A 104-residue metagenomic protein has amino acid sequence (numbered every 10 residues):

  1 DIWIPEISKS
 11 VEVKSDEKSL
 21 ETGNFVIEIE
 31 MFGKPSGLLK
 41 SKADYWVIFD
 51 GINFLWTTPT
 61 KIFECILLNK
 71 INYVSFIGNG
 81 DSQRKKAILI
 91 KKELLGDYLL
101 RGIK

Functional and structural regions predicted by a protein language model:
D1-W3, G37, W46: Short secondary-structure boundary/capping segments within folded domains
I2-E21: Conserved catalytic cores of phosphodiester-cleaving nucleases, focusing on short active-site segments
P5, G23, G33, G51-K104: Non-catalytic C-terminal interaction segments of nucleic acid-processing enzymes
I7-S8, P35, K42-Y45, I52-N53: Short, surface-exposed beta-edge/turn micro-motifs
S10-E12, I48, W56-T57: A structural signal for short, well-ordered beta-strand segments and their strand-loop junctions that often border
D16-S41: Mg2+/Mn2+-dependent nuclease catalytic core
L39-Y45, F76-G80: Short C-terminal domain-edge/linker segments immediately following a structured domain
